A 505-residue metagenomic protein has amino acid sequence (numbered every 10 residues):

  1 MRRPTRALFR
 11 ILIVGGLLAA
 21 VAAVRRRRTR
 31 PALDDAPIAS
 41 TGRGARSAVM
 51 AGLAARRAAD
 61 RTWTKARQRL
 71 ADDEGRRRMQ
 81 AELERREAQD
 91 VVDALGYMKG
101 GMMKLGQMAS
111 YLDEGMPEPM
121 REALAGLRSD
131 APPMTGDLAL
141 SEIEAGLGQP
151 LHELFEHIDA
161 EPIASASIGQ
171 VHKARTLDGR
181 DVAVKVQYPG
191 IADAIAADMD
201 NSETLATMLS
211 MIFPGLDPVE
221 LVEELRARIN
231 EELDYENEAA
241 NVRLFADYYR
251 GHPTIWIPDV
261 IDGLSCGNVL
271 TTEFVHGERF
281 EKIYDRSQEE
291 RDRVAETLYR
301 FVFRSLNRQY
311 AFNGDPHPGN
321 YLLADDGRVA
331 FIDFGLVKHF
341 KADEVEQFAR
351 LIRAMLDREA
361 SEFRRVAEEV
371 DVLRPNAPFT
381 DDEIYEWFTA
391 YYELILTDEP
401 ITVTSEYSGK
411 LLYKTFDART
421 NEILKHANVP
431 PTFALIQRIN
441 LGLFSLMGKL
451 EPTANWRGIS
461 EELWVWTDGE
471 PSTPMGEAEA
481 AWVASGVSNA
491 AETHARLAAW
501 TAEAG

Functional and structural regions predicted by a protein language model:
M1-Q170, A196-P218, L424, E462 (+2 more regions): N-terminal accessory/targeting segments that precede structured cores
A71, Q80-R86, L112, E223 (+3 more regions): Helix-rich C-lobe and terminal helical cap/extension of kinase-like folds
E118, A125-P132, E144, A192-D200 (+7 more regions): ATP-dependent phospho-/nucleotidyl transfer catalytic cores
H152-I163, Y248-V269, R457-L463: Long, charged, glycine-rich C-terminal linkers/tails
K173, R180-Y188: Glycine-rich ATP phosphate-binding loop
A174-R175, P316: Conserved beta3 strand of the Hanks-type protein kinase catalytic N-lobe
D178-R180, R328: Short acidic/polar mixed-charge low-complexity motifs
G319-L323: Hydrophobic residue at the +6 position relative to the catalytic HRD Asp in the kinase catalytic loop
